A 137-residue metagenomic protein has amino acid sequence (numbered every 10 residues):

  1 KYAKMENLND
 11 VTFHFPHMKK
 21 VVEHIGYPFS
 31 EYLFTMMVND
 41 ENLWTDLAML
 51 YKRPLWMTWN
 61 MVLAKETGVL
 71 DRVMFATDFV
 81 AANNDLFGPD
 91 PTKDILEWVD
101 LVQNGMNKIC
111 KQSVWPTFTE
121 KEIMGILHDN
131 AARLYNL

Functional and structural regions predicted by a protein language model:
K1-T12, E23-G26: Active-site cradle of extracellular carbohydrate-active enzymes
H17-V21, I25-L137: H/E-rich (His + Asp/Glu) clusters that bind or coordinate divalent metals
